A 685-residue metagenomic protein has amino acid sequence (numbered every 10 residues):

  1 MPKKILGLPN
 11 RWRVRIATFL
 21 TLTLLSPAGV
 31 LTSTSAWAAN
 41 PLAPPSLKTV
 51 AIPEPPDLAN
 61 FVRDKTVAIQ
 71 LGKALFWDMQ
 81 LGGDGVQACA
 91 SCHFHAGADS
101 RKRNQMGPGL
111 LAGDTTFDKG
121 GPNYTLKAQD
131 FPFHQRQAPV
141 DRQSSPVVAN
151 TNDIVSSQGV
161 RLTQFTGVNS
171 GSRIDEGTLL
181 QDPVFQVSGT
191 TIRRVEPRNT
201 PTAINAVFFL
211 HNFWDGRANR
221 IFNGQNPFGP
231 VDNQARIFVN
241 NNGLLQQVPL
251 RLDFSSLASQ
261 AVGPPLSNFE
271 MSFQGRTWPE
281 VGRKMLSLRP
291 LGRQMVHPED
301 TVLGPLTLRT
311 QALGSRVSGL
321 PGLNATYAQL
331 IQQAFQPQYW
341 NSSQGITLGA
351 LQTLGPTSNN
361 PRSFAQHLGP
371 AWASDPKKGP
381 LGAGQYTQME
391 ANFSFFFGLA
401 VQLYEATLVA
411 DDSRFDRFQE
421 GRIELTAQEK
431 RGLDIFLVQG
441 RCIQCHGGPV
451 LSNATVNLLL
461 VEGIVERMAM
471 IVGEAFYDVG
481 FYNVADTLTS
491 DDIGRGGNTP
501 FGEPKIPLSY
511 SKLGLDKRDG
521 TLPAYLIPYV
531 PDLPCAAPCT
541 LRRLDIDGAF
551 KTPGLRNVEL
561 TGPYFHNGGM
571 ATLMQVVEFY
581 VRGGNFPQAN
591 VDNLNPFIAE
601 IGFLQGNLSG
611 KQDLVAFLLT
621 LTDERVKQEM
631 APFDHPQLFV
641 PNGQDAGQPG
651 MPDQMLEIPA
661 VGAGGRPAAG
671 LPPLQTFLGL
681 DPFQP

Functional and structural regions predicted by a protein language model:
P2-L75, H95-A98, G120, R293 (+7 more regions): Post-cleavage N-terminal segment of exported redox proteins
G29, V281-M295, I493, L515 (+4 more regions): Generic hydrophobic, helix-prone segments enriched in Leu/Val/Ile
A39-Q234, S413-A571, Q575-F579, F586-A589 (+1 more regions): Short glycine/threonine-rich turn/loop motifs
N40, Q129-W372, G384-A406, G569 (+2 more regions): Periplasmic c-type cytochrome electron-transfer domains
T190, L244, Q388, L541-R542 (+2 more regions): Active-site rim elements
M271-Q274, A589-N593: Short glycine-rich, low-complexity/disordered patches
